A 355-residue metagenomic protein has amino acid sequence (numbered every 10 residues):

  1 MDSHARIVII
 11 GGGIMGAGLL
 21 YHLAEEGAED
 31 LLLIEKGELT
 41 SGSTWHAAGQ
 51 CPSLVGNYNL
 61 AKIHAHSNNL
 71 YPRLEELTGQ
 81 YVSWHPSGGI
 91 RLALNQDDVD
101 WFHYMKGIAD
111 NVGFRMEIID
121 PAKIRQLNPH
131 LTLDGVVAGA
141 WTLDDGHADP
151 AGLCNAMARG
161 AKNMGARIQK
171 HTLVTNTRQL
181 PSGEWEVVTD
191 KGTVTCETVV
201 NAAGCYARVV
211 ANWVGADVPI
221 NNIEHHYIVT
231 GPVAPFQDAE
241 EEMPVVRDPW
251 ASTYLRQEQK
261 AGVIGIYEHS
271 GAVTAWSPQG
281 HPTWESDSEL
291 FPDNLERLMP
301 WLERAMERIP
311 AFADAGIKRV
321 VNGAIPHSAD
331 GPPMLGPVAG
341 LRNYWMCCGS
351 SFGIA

Functional and structural regions predicted by a protein language model:
D2-M15, L32: Beta1/beta-strand and adjacent pyrophosphate-binding region of the FAD-binding site in flavoprotein oxidoreductases
M15, L39, Y206: Conserved Rossmann-like nucleotide-cofactor binding loop
G18, T177-P292, P300-F312: Flavin-dependent oxidoreductases
A24-W45: Glycine-rich FAD pyrophosphate-binding loop
G49-L127, W250-L255, Q259-G265, V273 (+1 more regions): Dinucleotide-binding Rossmann-like beta1-alpha1 core, especially the glycine-rich loop that anchors the ADP
K62-R73, Y104, A156, V209 (+2 more regions): A non-catalytic, amphipathic alpha-helix used as a structural packing/dimerization or gating element in enzyme scaffolds
R73, H85, L94-M164, Q169-K170 (+4 more regions): Flavin (FAD/FMN) cofactor-binding and adjacent substrate-gating region of FAD-dependent oxidoreductase domains
P150, E289-A355: C-terminal catalytic lobe of FAD-dependent flavoproteins
